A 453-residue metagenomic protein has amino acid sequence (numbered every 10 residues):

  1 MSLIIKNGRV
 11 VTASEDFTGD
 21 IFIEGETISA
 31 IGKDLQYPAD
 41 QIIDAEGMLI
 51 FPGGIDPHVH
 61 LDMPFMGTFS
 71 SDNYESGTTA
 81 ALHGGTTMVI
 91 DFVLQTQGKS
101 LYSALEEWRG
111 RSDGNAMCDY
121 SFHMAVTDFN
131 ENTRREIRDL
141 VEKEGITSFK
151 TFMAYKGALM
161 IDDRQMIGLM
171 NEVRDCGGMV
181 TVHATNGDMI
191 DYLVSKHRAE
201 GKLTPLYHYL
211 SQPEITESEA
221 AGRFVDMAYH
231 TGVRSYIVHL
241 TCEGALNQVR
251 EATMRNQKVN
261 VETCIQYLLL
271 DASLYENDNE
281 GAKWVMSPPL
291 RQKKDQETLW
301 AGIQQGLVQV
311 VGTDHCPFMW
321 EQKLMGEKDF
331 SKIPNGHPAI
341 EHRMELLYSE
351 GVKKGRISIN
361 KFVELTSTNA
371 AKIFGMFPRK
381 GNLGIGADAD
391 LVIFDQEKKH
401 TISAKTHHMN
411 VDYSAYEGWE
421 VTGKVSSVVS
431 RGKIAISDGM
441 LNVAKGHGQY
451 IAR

Functional and structural regions predicted by a protein language model:
M1-I4, R9-P52, K445: Histidine-rich, glycine-flanked metal-binding segment
G8, E26, G47, H58 (+14 more regions): Divalent metal-coordination and catalytic microenvironments
G8, M325-D329, I385-Y450: C-terminal cap of metal-dependent C-N hydrolases
A45-N115, N132: Metal-associated gating/positioning segment near the N- to mid-region
I90-D91, S121-M124, R234-H239: Short catalytic-loop micro-motif centered on adjacent basic/acidic residues
Y102-C118, G168-V182: Alpha-helix-loop-beta-strand connector modules within alpha/beta enzyme cores
R135-V311: Histidine/acidic residue-rich metal-binding segments in metalloenzymes
T204-G232, K283, Q305, Q309-V311 (+1 more regions): His/Asp/Glu-enriched, well-ordered alpha-helical/loop segment that forms or immediately abuts the divalent-metal
